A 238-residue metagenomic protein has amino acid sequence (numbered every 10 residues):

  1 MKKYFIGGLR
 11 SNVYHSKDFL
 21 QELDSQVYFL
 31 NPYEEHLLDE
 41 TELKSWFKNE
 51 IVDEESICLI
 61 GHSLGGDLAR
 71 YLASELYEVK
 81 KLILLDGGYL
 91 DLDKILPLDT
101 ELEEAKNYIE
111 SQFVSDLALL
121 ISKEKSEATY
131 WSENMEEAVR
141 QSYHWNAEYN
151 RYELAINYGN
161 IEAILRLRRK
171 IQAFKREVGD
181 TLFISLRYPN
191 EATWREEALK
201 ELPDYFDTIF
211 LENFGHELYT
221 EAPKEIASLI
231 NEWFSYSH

Functional and structural regions predicted by a protein language model:
M1-L37: Conserved HGGG/HGGXW glycine-rich cap/lid loop of the alpha/beta-hydrolase fold
Q26-I60, S228: Active-site loop/oxyanion-hole signature of alpha/beta-hydrolase fold enzymes
L30-P32, I209-G215: Short glycine-rich catalytic loops that host catalytic nucleophiles or stabilize transition states across multiple
G61-G65, A69: Gly/Ala-rich beta-loop-alpha elbow adjacent to hydrolase catalytic centers
L82-S115: Flexible "cap/lid" loop of the alpha/beta hydrolase fold
V114-L165: Conserved alpha/beta-hydrolase catalytic His-Asp/Glu region
N146-L202: Conserved serine/cysteine hydrolase catalytic core
F214-P223: Catalytic histidine-centered segment of alpha/beta-hydrolase-like enzymes
